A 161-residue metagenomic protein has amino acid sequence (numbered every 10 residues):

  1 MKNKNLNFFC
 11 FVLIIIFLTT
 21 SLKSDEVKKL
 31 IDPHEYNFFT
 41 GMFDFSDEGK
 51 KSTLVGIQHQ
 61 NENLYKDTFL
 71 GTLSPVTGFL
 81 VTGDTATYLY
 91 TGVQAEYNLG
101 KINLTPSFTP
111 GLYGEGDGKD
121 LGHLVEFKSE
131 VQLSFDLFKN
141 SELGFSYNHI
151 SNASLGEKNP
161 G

Functional and structural regions predicted by a protein language model:
M1-I31: Cleavable N-terminal export/targeting peptides
L22-P33, E48, N63-L73, N98-L104 (+1 more regions): Short loop/turn motifs that connect adjacent beta-strands in outer-membrane beta-barrel proteins
V27-D32, D136-G161: Predominantly the C-terminal beta-signal and adjacent terminal strand-loop region of outer-membrane beta-barrel
E35-D44, L70-T82, T105-G114, Y147-S151: Transmembrane beta-strand segments that form the barrel wall of outer-membrane beta-barrel proteins
F43-T53, F79-Y90, G118-L124, S154-G161: Solvent-exposed loop/turn segments connecting transmembrane beta-strands in outer-membrane beta-barrel proteins
T53-I57, L73, T87-V93, F127-V131: Hydrophobic, lipid-facing positions within transmembrane beta-strands of outer-membrane proteins
H59-N63, A95-Y97, F135, H149: Residue-level signature of outer-membrane beta-barrel architecture
L104-S129: Mid-chain, well-packed structural core segment of small domains
